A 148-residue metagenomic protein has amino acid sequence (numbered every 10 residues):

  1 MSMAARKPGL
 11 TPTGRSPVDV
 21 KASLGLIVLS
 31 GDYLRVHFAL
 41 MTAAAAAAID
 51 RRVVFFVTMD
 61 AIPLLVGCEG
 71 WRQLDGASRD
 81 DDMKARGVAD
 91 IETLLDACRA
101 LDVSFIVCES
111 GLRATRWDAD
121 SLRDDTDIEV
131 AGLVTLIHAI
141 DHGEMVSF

Functional and structural regions predicted by a protein language model:
S2-V18: Positively charged, low-complexity intrinsically disordered leader regions
G25-H37: Short, glycine-rich nucleotide/cofactor-binding loops
H37-D50, F55: Histidine-anchored nucleotide/phosphate-binding helix
T42-A45, A97, L136: Hydrophobic/aromatic ligand-binding patch that stacks against planar heteroaromatic rings of cofactors or nucleotides
V53-M59, I106-E109: Short internal beta-strands
A61-L74: N-terminal beta-loop-helix "entrance" segment that forms/cooperates in small-molecule cofactor or anionic ligand
Q73-F105: A glycine-rich helix N-cap at a beta->alpha junction
A100, S104-S147: N-terminal glycine-rich phosphate/adenylate-binding segment common to multiple enzyme folds
